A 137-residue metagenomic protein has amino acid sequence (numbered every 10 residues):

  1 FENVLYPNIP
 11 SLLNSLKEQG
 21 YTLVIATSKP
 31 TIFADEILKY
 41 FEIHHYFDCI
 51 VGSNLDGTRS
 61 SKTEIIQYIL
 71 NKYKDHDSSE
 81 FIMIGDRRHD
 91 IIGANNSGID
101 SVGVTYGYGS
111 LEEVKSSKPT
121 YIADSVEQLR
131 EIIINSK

Functional and structural regions predicted by a protein language model:
F1-I25, T31-D35, T63: Short, acidic loop-to-helix structural element flanking the phosphoryl-transfer center in phosphate-processing enzymes
V4-N8, K29, D86, Y106-G109 (+1 more regions): Short beta->alpha linker loops
N8, F33-E36, G93, E113 (+1 more regions): Phosphate- and divalent-cation-binding pockets in alpha/beta enzyme and binding domains that engage nucleotide-derived
P10-E18, L70, I91-N95: Surface-exposed amphipathic alpha-helices with a cationic face
H44-R59: A short, structured active-site edge motif that brings together acidic residues
K62-I91: Conserved Lys-Pro-Asp/Glu-containing loop-to-beta segment of HAD-superfamily phosphomonoesterases, centered on
I82-A123: Acidic, Mg2+-coordinating phosphoryl-transfer loop and its flanking beta/alpha structural elements, shared across
